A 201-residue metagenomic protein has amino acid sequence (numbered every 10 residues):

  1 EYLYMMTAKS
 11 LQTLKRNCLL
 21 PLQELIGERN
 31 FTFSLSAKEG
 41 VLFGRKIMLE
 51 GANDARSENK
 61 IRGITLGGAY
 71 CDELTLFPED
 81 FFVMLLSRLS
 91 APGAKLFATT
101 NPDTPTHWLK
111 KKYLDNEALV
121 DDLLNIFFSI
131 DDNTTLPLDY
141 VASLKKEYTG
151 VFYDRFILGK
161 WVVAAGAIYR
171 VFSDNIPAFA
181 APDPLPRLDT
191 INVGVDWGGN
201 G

Functional and structural regions predicted by a protein language model:
E1-Y2, A94, D189-I191: Nucleotide donor/acceptor-binding cores
Y2-T13: Conserved RecA-like ASCE P-loop NTPase motor core of nucleic-acid helicases/translocases
M6, L49, L123-F127: Conserved beta-strand scaffold positions in the cores of enzyme catalytic domains, especially in NTP/NDP-utilizing
Q12-G67, W161: Inter-Walker segment of RecA-like/P-loop motor cores
A69-Y70, G194: Walker B beta-strand of ABC/ABC-like P-loop ATPase nucleotide-binding domains, specifically the conserved hydrophobic
D72-L74: Walker B catalytic acidic pair
L76-E147: ASCE P-loop NTPase helicase motor core
N133-N200: ATPase catalytic-site recognition across NTP-hydrolyzing enzymes
